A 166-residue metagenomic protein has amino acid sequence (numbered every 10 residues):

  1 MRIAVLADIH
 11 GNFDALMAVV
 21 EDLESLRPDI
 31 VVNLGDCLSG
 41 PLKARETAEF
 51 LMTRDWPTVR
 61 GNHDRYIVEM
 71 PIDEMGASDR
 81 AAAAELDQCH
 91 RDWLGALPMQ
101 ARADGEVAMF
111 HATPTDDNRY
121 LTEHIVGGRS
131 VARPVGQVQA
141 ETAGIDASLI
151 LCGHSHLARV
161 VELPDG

Functional and structural regions predicted by a protein language model:
R2-G95: Core catalytic region of metal-dependent phosphoesterases/phosphodiesterases, especially metallo-beta-lactamase-like
R2-H10, E106-T113, G166: Active-site-proximal beta-strand elements of phosphoester/diester hydrolases
H10-A15, S39-L42, D64-E69, R102 (+2 more regions): Active-site environment of divalent metal-dependent phosphoester hydrolases
L23-R27, A103, A143-D146: Glycine-rich phosphate-binding loop signature in dinucleotide/nucleotide-binding domains
I30, P57, V107-A108, S148-L149 (+1 more regions): Structural motif
L86, A112-E141, I145: Active-site-proximal loop/helix segment associated with metal-binding centers of metalloenzymes
G95-D117: Active-site-adjacent alpha/beta core region of enzyme catalytic domains
S130-G166: Conserved beta-sheet core of the metallophosphoesterase superfamily
